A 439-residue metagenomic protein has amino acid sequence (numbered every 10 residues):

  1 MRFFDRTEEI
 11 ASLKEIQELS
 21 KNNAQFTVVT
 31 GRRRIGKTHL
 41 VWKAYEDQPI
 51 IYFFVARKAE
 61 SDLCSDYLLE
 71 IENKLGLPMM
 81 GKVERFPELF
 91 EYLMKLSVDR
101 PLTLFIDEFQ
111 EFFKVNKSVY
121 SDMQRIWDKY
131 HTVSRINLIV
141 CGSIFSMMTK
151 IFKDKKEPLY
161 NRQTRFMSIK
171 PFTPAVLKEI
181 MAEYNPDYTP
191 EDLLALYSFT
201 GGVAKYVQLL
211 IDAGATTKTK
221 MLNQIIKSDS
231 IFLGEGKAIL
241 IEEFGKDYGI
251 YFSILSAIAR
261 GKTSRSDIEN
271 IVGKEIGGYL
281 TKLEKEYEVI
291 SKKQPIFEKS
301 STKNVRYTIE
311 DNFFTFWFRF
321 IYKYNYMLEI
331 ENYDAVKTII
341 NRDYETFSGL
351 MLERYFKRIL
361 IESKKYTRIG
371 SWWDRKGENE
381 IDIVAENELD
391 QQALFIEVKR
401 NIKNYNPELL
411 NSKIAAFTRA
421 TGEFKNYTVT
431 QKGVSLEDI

Functional and structural regions predicted by a protein language model:
M1-T338: Phosphate-binding site recognition
K303-I439: A cross-kingdom feature that marks ATP-driven nucleic-acid transaction machinery
